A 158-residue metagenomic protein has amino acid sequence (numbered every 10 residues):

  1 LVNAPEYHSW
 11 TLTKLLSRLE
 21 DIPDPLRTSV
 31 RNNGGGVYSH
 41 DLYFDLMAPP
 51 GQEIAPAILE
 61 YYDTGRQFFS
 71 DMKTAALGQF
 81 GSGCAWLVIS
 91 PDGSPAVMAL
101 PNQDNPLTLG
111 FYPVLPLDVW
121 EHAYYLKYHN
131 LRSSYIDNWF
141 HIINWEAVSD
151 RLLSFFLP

Functional and structural regions predicted by a protein language model:
L1-P158: Feature for soluble, non-membrane regions of globular proteins
